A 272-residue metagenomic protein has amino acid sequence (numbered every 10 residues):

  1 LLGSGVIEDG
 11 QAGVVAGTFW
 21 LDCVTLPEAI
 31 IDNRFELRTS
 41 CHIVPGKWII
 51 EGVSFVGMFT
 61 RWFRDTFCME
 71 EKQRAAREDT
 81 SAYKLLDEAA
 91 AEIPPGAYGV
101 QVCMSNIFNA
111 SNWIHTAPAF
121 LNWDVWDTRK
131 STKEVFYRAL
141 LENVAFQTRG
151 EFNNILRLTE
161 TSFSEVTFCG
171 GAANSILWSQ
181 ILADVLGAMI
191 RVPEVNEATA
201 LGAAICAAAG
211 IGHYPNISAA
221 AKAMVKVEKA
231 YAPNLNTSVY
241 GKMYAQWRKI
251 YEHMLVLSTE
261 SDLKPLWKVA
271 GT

Functional and structural regions predicted by a protein language model:
L1-G3, V53-F55, R61-R64, R138 (+4 more regions): Glycine-rich phosphate-binding/hydrolytic loop that grips phosphoryl groups
L1-T80, A97-D124, K130-K133, V192-V195: Glycine-rich phosphate-binding loop of actin/hexokinase-like ATP-binding domains
I7-E8, P27-A29, R64-K72, F146 (+4 more regions): Short, well-ordered loop/turn and helix-capping segments at boundaries between secondary-structure elements and domains
G13-A16, A75-S81, R138-A139, T161-C169 (+2 more regions): Beta-strand segments within the central parallel beta-sheet cores of soluble alpha/beta enzyme folds
G17, D87-E88: Flexible, low-complexity linker/tail segments at the boundary of structured domains
T39-I50, F136, L186-V192, V225-T237: Short beta-alpha connecting loops at secondary-structure transitions that line or flank enzyme active sites
V53, F59-R61, M69-Q73, G212-T272: Acidic, glycine/GT-rich loop-and beta-edge segments that sit at the periphery of enzyme/chaperone cores
E92-L201: Activation-segment/catalytic-loop signature of the eukaryotic protein kinase fold
